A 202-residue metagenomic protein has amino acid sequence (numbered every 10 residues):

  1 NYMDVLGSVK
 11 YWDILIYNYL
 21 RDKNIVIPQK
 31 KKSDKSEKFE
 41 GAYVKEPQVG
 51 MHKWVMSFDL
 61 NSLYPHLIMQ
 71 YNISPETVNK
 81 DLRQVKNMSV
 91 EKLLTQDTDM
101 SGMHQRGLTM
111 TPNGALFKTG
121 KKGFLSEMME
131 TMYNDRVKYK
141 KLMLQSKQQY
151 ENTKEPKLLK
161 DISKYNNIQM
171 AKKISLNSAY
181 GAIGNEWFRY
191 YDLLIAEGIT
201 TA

Functional and structural regions predicted by a protein language model:
N1-P75, L158-A202: Common nucleic-acid-contacting/processivity interface regions adjacent to the catalytic cores of nucleic-acid enzymes
L60, S74, Q84-A202: Conserved catalytic core of nucleic-acid polymerases
